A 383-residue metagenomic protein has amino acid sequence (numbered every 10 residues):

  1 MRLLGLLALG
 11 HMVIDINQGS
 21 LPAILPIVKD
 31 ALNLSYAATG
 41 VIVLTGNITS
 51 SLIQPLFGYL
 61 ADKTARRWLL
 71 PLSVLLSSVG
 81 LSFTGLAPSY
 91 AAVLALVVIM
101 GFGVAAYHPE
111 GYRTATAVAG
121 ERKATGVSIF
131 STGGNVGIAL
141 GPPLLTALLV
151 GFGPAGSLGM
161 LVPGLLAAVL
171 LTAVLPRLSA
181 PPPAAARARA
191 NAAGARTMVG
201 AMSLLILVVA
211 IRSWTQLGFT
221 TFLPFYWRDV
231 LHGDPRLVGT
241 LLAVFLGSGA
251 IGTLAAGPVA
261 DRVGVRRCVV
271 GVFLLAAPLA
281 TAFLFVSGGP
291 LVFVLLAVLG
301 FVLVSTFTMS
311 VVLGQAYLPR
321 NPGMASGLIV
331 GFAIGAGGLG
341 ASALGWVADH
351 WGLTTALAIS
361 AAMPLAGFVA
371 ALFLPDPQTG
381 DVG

Functional and structural regions predicted by a protein language model:
G19, N47-P55, A139, L246-L254 (+1 more regions): Residue-level signature of mid-helix packing/kink "hotspots" within the transmembrane helices of 12-pass Major
L21-P22, G200-A250: Extracytoplasmic gate region of multi-pass secondary transporters
N33, A65, L86-A91, G120 (+3 more regions): Helix-breaking motifs and short loop linkers at transmembrane-helix boundaries and internal kinks in secondary membrane
L52-P88: Conserved MFS/SLC helix-loop-helix module at the cytosolic interface between two early adjacent transmembrane helices
W68-S82, R267-T281, A361: Structural signature of the two symmetry-related core transmembrane helices
L96-G133: Cytoplasmic helix-loop-helix junction between adjacent transmembrane helices in 12-TM secondary transporters
F130-R177: Helix-loop-helix hairpin linking two adjacent transmembrane segments in secondary transporters
A260-S310: C-terminal transmembrane helical hairpin of 12-TM major facilitator-type secondary transporters
